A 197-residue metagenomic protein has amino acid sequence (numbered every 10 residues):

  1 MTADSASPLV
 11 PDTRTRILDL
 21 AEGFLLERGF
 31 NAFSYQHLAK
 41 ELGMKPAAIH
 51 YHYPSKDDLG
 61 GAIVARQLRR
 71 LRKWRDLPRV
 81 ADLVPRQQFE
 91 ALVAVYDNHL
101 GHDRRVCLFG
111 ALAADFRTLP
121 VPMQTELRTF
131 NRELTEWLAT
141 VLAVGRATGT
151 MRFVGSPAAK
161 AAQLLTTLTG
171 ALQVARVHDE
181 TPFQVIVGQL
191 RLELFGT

Functional and structural regions predicted by a protein language model:
M1-D12: N-terminal intrinsically disordered/low-complexity leader segments
R16, L20, F24-D58, A62: Helix-turn-helix
L20-R28, K73-L77, T167-V174: Solvent-exposed, amphipathic alpha-helical segments
K56, I63, Q67-L71, P85 (+4 more regions): Hydrophobic/aromatic residues within well-ordered alpha-helical segments
A62-A65, R75-V106, P157-L164: Hydrophobic alpha-helical connector segments
Q88, H102-P122: Amphipathic alpha-helical segments used for helix-helix packing
P122-R132, R146-L192: Hydrophobic/aromatic-rich alpha-helical bundle segments in the mid-to-C-terminal region
V141, Q189-T197: C-terminal alpha-helix
